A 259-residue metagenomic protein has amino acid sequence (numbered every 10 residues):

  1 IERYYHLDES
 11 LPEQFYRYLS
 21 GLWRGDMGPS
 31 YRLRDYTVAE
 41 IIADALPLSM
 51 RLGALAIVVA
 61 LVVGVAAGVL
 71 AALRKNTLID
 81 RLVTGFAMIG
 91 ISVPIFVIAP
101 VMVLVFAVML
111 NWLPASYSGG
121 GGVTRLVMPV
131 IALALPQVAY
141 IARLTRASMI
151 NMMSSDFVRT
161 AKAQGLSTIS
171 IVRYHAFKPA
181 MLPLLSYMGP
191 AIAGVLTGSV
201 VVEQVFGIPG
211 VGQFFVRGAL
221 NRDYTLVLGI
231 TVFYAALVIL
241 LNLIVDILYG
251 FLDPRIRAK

Functional and structural regions predicted by a protein language model:
I1-S10, L61, L70, L78-S92: N-terminal signal-anchor/first transmembrane alpha helix
I1-Y16, R32, L110-M128: Hydrophobic alpha-helical transmembrane segments of membrane transport/permease proteins and related membrane-embedded
E2, L22, D26, R74 (+6 more regions): Residue-level signal for pocket-adjacent positions within structured domains
H6, Y18-S20, G85-P114, A132-P136 (+1 more regions): Membrane-water interface segments at the C-terminal ends of transmembrane alpha-helices in multi-pass inner-membrane
L7-V65: An internal, D/E-rich "acidic patch" concept
I42-I79, I95, G119-K259: Alpha-helical transmembrane segments of integral membrane proteins, especially multi-pass inner/plasma-membrane
